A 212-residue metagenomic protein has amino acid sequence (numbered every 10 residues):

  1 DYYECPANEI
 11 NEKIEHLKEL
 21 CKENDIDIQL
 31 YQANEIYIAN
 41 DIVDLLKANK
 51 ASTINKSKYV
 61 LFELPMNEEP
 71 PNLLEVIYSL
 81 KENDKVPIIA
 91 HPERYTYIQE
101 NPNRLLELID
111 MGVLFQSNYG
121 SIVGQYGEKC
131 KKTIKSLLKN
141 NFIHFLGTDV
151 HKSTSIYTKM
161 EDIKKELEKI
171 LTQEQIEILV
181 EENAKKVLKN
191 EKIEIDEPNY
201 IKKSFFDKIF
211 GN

Functional and structural regions predicted by a protein language model:
Y3-Q116, E194-G211: Extended substrate/RNA-proximal surfaces in nucleic-acid metabolism proteins
E4-I10, I26-Q29, I156-E182: Short acidic, glycine/proline-enriched helix-loop-strand junctions
H91, D149, A184: Conserved, mostly hydrophobic/aromatic
V113, Y119, C130, Q175-L179 (+1 more regions): Glycine-rich, Lys/Arg-enriched anion-binding loops that position phosphate/diphosphate groups for phosphoryl
G124-Y126, T154-K159, L188: Short active-site-adjacent structural elements
G127-T133: Short loop-to-alpha-helix "cap/lid" segments that border enzyme active sites across diverse enzyme classes
F142-T158: Short acidic/histidine-rich active-site segments
K165-N212: Mid-to-C-terminal alpha-helical segments outside catalytic/metal-binding sites
